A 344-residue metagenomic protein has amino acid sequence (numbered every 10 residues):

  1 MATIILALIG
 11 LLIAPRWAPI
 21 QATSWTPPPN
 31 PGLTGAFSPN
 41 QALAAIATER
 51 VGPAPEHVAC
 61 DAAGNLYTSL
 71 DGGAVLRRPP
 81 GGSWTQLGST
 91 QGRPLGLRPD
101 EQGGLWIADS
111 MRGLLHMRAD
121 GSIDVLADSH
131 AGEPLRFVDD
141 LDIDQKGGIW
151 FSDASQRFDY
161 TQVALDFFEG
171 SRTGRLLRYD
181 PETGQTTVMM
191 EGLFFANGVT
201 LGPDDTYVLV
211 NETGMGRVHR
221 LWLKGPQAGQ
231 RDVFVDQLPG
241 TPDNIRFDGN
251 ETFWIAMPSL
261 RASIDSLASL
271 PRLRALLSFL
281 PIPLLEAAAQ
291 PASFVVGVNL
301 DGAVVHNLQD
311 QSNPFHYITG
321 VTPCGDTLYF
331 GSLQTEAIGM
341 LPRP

Functional and structural regions predicted by a protein language model:
M1-P344: Sequence-structural signature of mature extracellular/luminal beta-sheet repeat domains, prominently beta-propellers
